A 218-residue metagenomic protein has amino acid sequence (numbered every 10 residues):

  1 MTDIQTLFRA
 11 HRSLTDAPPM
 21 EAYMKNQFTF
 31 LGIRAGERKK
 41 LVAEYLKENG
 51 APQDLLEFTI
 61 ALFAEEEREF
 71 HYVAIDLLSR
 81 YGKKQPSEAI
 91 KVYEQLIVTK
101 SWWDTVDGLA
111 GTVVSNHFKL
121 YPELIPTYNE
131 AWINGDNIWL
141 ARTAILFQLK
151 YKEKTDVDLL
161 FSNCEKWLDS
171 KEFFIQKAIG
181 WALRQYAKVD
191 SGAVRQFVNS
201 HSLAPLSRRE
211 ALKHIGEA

Functional and structural regions predicted by a protein language model:
M1-A218: Alpha-helical scaffold domains
